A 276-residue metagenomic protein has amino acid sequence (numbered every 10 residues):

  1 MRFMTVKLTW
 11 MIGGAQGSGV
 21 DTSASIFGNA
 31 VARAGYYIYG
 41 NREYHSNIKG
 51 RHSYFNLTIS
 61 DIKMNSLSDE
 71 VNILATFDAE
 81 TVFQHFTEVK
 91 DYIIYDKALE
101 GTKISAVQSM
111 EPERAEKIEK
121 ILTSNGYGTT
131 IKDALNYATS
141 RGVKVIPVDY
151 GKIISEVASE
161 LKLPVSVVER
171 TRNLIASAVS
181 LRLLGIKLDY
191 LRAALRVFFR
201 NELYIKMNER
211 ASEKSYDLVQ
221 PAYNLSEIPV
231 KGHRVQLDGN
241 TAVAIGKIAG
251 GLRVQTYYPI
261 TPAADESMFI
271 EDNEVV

Functional and structural regions predicted by a protein language model:
R2-F3, A24, R253, A264-V276: Glycine-rich phosphate/ribose-binding loops and adjacent secondary-structure elements that form binding surfaces
R2-G250, V254-T256: Active-site cofactor/cluster-binding pocket
V82-Q84, A263-E266: Short, well-ordered alpha-helical microsegments
N240, P262-A263: Short acidic loop-to-helix transition motifs that present clustered carboxylates
